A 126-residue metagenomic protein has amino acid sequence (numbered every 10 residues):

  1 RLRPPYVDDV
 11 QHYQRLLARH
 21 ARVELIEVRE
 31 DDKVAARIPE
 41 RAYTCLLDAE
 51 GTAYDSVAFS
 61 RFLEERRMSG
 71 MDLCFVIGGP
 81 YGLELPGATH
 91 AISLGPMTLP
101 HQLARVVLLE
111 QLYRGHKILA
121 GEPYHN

Functional and structural regions predicted by a protein language model:
R1-L17: N-terminal beta1-alpha1 ligand-phosphate binding loop
R1-P4, E50, T98: Short histidine/acidic/glycine/proline-rich micro-motifs that form metal- and phosphate-coordinating active-site loops
D8, Y54-V57, T98-L103: Residues at secondary-structure transition points
D8-Y13, A58-F62, A88-A91, V106-V107: Short, glycine/charged-enriched secondary-structure capping and boundary segments
Y13-L16, F62, R66, G115: Conserved short hydrophobic interaction patches
H20-C74: S-adenosyl-L-methionine/SAH cofactor-binding core of RNA-modifying enzymes
G78: Rossmann-fold NAD(P)-binding glycine/threonine-rich loop
Y81, L85-N126: Structured adenosyl-cofactor binding patch, chiefly the S-adenosyl-L-methionine
